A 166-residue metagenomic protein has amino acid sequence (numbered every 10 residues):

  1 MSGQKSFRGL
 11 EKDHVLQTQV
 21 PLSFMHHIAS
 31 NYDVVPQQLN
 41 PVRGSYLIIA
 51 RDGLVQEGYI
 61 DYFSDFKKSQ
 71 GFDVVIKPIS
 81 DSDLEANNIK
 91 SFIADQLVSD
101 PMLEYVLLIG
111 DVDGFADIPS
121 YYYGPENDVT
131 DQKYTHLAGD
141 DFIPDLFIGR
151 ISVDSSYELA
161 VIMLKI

Functional and structural regions predicted by a protein language model:
M1-S45, A50, D65-Q70, E85-I166: Structured catalytic cores of large enzymes
A50, L54-I60: Glycine- and acidic-residue-enriched helix-capping/strand-helix junction motifs
V74: Hydrophobic anchor at the start of a short beta-strand that flanks the dinucleotide cofactor-binding loop
K77-A86: Short beta->alpha junction loops
